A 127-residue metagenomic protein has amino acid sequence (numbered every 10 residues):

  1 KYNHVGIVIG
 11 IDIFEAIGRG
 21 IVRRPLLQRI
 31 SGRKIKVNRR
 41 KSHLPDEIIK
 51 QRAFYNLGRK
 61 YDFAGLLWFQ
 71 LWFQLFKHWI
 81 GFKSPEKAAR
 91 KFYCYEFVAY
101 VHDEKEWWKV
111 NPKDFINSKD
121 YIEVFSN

Functional and structural regions predicted by a protein language model:
K1-L44, I80-E86: Glycine-rich catalytic cores of cysteine/serine-nucleophile enzymes that process amide/ester linkages in cell-envelope
H4, I9, E15, R23-R24 (+5 more regions): Generic structural "secondary-structure junction" signal
G10, L57-G58, H102-E106: Hydrophobic/aromatic-lined pockets within catalytic cores
H43-C94: Long, low-complexity intrinsically disordered regions
F73-N127: Activation targets extended, charge/polar-rich intrinsically disordered C-terminal tails
